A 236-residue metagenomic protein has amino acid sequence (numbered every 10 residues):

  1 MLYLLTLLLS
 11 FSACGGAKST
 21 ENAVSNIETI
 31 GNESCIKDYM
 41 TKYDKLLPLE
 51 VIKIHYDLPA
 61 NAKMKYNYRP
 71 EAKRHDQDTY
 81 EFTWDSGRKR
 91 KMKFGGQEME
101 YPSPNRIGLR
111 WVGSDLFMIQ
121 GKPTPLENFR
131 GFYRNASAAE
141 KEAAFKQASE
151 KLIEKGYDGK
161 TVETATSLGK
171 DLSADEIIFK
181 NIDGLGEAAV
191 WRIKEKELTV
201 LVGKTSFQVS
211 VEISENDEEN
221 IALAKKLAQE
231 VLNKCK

Functional and structural regions predicted by a protein language model:
M1-L7: Sec-dependent signal peptide recognition, specifically the positively charged N-region followed immediately by
S10-A13: C-terminal motif of bacterial Sec signal peptides marking the signal peptidase cleavage site
G15-K18: Bacterial signal peptide processing site
T20-Y43, E50: N-terminal low-complexity, Pro/Thr/Ser-rich intrinsically disordered segments that act as propeptides or flexible
L47-P48, I52, L227: Generic structural signal for hydrophobic residues
V51, Y56-A60, V231-K236: Sec/Tat-exported extracytoplasmic proteins
P59-G184: Short, solvent-exposed recognition patches
K151, K155-K236: A short, solvent-exposed beta-edge/loop patch
